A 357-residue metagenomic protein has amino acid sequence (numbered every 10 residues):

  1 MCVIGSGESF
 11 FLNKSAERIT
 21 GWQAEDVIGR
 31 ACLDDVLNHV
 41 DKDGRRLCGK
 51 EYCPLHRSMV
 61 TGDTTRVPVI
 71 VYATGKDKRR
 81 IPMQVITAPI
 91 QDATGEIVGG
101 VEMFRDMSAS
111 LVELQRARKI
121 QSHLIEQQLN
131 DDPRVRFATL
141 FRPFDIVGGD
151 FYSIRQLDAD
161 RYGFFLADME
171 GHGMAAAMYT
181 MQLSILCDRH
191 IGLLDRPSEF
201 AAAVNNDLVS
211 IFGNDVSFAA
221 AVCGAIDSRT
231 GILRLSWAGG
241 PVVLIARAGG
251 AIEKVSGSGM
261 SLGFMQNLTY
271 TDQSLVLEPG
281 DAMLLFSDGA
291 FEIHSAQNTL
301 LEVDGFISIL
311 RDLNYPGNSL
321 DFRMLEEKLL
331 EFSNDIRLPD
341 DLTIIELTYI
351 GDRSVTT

Functional and structural regions predicted by a protein language model:
E8-F11, L235: Conserved hydrophobic beta-strand signature of PAS-family and PAS-like sensory domains
A16-A31, A177, G192, G249 (+1 more regions): PAS/PAS-like sensory domain cap-loop motif
D26-R46, I185-G192, G305-D312: PAS-family sensory/regulatory domains
L37-G75, M324-L329: Terminal output helix/cap of sensory domains in signal transduction proteins
V60-G62, I70-K78, Q91, R142 (+1 more regions): PAS-family sensory domains
P68-Y72, D77-V85, V101, R136 (+2 more regions): PAS/PAC sensory module
A88, E96-D106, F165-A167, F286: PAS-family sensory domains
M107-L284, N334-T357: … and, occasionally, acidic/histidine-rich disordered N-termini of signaling adaptors
